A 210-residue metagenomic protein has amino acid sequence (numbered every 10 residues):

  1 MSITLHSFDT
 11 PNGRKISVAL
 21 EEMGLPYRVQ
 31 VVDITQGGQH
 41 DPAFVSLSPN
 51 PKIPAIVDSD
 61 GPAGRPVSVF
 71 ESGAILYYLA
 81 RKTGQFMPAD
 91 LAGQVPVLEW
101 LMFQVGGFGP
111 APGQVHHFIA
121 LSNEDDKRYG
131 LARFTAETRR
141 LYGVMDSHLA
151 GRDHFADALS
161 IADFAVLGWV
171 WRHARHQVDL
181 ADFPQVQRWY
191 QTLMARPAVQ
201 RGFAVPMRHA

Functional and structural regions predicted by a protein language model:
M1-Y129, D146: GST-like domain detector, emphasizing the conserved glutathione-binding G-site in the N-terminal thioredoxin-like
A92, L101-P197, G202: GST-like fold's C-terminal all-alpha helical module
P206-A210: Conserved histidine-centered catalytic loops in small-molecule metabolism enzymes
